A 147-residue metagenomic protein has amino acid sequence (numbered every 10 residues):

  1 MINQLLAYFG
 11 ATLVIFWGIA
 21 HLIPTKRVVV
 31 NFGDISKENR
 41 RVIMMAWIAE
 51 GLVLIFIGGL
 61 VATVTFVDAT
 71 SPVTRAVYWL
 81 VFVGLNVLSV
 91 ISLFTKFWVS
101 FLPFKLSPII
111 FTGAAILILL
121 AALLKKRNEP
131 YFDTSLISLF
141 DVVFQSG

Functional and structural regions predicted by a protein language model:
I2-I15, T74-Y78: Interfacial segments of alpha-helical transmembrane regions
T12, F16-V28, N39-F66, L80-V87: Core segments of alpha-helical transmembrane spans in multipass integral membrane proteins
V30-I35, F66-P72: Membrane-interface helix termini and inter-helical loops of multi-pass transporters
K37-R40, V73-A76, S100-I110: Non-cytosolic membrane-interface motifs at loop->transmembrane helix junctions
V42-M44, P108-L119: Small-residue-rich segments of transmembrane alpha-helices in multi-pass membrane proteins, especially helix faces
A69, S89-L106, L119-K126: Membrane-helix boundary connector in multi-pass membrane proteins
A114-E129, D141: Membrane-water interface at the C-terminal end of transmembrane alpha helices
Y131-D133: Intrinsic-disorder-associated, low-complexity terminal segments enriched in Asp/Asn/His/Tyr and depleted of Lys/Arg
